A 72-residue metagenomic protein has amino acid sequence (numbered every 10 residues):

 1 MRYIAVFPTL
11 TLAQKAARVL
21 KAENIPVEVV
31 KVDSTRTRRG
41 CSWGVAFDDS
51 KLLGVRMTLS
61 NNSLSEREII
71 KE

Functional and structural regions predicted by a protein language model:
M1-E72: Positively charged, small/polar-rich N-terminal and surface patches that mediate targeting and assembly and bind
